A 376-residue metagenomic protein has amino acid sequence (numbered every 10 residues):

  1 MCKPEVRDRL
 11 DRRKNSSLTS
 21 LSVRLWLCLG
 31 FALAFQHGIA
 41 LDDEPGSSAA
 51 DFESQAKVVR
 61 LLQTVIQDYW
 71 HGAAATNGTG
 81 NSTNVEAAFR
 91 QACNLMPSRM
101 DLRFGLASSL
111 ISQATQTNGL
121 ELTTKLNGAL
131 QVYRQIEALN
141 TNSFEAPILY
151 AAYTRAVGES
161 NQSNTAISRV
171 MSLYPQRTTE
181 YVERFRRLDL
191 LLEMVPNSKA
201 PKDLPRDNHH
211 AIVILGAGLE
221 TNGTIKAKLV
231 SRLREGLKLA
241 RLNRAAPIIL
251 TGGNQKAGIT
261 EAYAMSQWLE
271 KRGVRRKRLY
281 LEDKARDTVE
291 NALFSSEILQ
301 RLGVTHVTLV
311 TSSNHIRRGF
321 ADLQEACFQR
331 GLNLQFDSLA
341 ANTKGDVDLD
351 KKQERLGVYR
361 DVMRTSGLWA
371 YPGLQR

Functional and structural regions predicted by a protein language model:
M1-T19: N-terminal secretory signal peptides that target proteins for export/translocation
R13-T19, L25, S109, Q113: Intrinsic disorder/low-complexity segments
R24-A34: Bacterial N-terminal signal peptides
L33-D43: Bacterial Sec-dependent signal peptides at the C-terminal "C-region" and cleavage site
L41-N94, M100-F104, S108-A138, N142-F144 (+2 more regions): A structural signal for short, hydrophobic/glycine-enriched beta-strand patches
Y359-R376: Low-complexity, Gly/Ser/Thr/Pro-rich intrinsically disordered linker/tail segments
